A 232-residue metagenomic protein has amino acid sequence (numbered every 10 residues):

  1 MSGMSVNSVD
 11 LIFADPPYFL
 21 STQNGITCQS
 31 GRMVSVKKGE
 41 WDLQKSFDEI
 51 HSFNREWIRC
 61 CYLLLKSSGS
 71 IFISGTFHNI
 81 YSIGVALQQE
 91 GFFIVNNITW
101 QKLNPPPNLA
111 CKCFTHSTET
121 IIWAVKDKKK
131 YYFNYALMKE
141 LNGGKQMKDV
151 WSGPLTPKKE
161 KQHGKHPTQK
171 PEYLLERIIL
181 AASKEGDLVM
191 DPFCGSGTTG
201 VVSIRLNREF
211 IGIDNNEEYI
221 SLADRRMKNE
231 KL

Functional and structural regions predicted by a protein language model:
M1-L222, L232: Core catalytic lobe of class I
